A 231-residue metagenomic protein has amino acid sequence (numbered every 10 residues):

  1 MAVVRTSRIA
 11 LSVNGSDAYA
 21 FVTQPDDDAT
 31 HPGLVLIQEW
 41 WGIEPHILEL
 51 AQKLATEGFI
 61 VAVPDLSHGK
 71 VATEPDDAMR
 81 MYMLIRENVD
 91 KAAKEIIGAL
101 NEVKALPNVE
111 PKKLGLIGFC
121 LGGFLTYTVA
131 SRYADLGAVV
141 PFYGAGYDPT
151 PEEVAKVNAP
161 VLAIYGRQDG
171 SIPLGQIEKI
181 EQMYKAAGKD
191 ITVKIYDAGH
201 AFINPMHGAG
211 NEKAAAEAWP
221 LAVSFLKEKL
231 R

Functional and structural regions predicted by a protein language model:
S7-V109, F202-M206: Serine-hydrolase catalytic machinery in alpha/beta-hydrolase-like enzymes
P107-F119: Alpha/beta-hydrolase fold nucleophile elbow
L121-G123: Active-site loop->helix "elbow" adjoining a glycine-rich segment at hydrolase catalytic centers
D135-A145: A conserved short beta-strand
V157, A163-Y165: Short beta-strand/loop motif that positions the catalytic acidic residue of the alpha/beta-hydrolase fold
Q168-I172: Acidic catalytic loop of the alpha/beta-hydrolase fold
P173-M183: Short alpha-helix in the alpha/beta-hydrolase fold that links the catalytic acid
D190-R231: C-terminal catalytic histidine-bearing segment of alpha/beta-hydrolase fold enzymes
